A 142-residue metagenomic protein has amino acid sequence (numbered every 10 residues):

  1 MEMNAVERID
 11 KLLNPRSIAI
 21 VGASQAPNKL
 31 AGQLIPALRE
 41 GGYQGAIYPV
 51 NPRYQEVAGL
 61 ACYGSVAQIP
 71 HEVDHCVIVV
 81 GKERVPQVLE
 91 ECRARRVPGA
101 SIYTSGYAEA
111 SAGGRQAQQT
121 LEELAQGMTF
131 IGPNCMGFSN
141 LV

Functional and structural regions predicted by a protein language model:
M1-V142: Catalytic-core regions of core metabolic enzymes, especially those transforming organic acids/acyl-group intermediates
